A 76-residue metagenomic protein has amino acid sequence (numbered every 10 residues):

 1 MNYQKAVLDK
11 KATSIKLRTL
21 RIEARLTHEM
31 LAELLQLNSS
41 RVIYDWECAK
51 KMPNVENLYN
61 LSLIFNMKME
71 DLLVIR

Functional and structural regions predicted by a protein language model:
M1-E23: A short, Lys/Arg-rich alpha-helix, primarily the initiator
I15, S40, V55-L58: Short alpha-helical elements of helix-turn-helix
R18, E29, Y59: Residues within the helices of the helix-turn-helix
R21, A32-E33, S62: The alpha-helix within a helix-turn-helix
R25-D45: Short alpha-helical DNA-recognition segment
D45, V74-I75: Phosphate-coordinating loops and pocket residues in cytosolic domains that bind phosphorylated ligands
E56-D71: DNA major-groove recognition helix of helix-turn-helix/homeodomain DNA-binding modules
